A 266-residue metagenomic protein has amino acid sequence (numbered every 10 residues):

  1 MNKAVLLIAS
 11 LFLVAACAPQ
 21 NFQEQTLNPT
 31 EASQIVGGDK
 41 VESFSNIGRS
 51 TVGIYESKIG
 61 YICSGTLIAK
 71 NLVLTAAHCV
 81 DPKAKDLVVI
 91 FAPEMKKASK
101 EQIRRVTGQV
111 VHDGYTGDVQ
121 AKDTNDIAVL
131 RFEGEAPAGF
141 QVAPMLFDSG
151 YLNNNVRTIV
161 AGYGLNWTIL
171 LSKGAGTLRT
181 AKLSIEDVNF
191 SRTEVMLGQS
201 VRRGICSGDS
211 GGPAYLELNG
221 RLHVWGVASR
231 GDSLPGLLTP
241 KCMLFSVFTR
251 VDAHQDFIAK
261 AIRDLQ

Functional and structural regions predicted by a protein language model:
A4-V5, C17-L74, P82-P93, K97-A98 (+5 more regions): Protease-domain processing segments flanking chymotrypsin-fold serine proteases, especially trypsin-like
L7-A15: Bacterial N-terminal signal peptides
Q23-N28, R104, Q109, D123-G204 (+2 more regions): Chymotrypsin/trypsin-fold serine protease catalytic domain
S43-I47, L67-I68, D81-P82, K97-I103 (+6 more regions): Extracellular/periplasmic catalytic domains that process cell-envelope and extracellular macromolecules
I54-S57, I68-K70, A76-C79, F91-E94 (+5 more regions): Active-site-proximal beta-strand/loop segments in catalytic clefts of secreted hydrolases
T66-L67, R202-S229, L237-K241: Catalytic nucleophile loop of clan PA
H78-D81, A92-K97, E133-A138, Y163-W167 (+4 more regions): Acidic glycine-/aspartate-rich tracts in secreted/extracellular proteins
H223, G231-Q266: Extracellular collagen-like Gly-X-Y triple-helix signature, i.e., selective recognition of the glycine at every third
